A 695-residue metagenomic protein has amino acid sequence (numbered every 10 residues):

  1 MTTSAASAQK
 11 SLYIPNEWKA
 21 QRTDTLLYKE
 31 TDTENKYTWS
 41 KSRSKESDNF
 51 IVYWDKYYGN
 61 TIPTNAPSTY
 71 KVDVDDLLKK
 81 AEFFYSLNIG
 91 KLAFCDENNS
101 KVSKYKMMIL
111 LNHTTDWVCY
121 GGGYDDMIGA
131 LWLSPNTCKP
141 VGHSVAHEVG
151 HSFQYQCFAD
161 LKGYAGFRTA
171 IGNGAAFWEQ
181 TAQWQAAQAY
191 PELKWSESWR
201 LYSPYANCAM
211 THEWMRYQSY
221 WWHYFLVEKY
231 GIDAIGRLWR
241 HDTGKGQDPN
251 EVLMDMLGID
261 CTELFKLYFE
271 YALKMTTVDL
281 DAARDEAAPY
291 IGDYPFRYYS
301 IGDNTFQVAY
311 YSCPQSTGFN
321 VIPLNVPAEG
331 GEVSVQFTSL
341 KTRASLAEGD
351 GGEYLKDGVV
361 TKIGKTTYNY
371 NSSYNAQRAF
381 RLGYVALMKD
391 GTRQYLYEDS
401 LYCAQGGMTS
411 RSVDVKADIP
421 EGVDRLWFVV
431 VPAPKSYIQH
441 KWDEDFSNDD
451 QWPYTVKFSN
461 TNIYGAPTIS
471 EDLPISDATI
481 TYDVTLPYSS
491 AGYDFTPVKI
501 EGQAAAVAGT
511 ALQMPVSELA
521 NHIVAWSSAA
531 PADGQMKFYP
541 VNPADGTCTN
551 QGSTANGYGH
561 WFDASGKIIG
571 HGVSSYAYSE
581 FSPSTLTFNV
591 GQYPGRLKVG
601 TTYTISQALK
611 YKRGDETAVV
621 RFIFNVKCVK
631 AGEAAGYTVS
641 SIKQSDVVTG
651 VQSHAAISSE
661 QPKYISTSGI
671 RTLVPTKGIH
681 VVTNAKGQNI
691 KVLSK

Functional and structural regions predicted by a protein language model:
K10-I128, P135-V149, F153-C157, A379-R381: Zn2+-dependent metallopeptidase catalytic core
D126-E197, L201: Zinc-dependent metallopeptidase catalytic helix centered on the HExxH motif and its immediate flanking segment
L201-T276: Active-site-proximal alpha-helical
Q247-S476: Beta/coil-rich, acidic/histidine-enriched accessory regions frequently appended to metallopeptidases
P474-K567, F624-D646: Solvent-exposed, low-complexity, repeat-rich "mucin-like" stalks and linkers
K598-R613: A short beta-strand micro-motif common to beta-rich folds, especially ectodomain repeats
E633-R671: Residue-level detector of functionally pivotal "anchor" positions at catalytic/ligand-binding pockets or at interdomain
V647, V681-K695: C-terminal tail/sorting-segment detector
